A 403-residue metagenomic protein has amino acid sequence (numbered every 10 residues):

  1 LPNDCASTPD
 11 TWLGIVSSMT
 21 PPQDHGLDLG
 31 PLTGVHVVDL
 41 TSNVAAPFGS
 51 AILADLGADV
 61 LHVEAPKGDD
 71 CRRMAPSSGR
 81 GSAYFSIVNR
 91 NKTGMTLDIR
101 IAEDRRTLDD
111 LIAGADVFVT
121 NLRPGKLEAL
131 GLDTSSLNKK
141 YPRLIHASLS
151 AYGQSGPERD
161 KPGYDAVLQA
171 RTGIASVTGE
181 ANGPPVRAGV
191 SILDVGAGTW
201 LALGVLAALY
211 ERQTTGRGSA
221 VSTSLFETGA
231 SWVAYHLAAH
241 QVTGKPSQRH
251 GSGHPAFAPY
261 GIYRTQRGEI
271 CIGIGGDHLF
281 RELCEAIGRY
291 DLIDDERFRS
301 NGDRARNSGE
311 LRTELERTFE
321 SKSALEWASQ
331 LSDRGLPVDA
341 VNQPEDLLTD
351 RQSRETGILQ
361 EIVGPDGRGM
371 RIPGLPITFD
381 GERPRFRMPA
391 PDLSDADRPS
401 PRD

Functional and structural regions predicted by a protein language model:
D4, D10-R217, I362-V363, P391-D392 (+1 more regions): N-terminal helix-loop segment corresponding to the beta1-alpha1 unit of nucleotide/adenylate-binding folds
S17-H36, S247, R264, D346-D403: Terminal low-complexity tails and localization/encapsulation signals of metabolic enzymes
K67, Y152-G153, L225-A230, R267 (+2 more regions): Glycine-rich beta-alpha junction loops
Q154, N182-V190, Q213-G229, K245-P255 (+1 more regions): Conserved Rossmann-fold dehydrogenase catalytic segment
P184-L193, R264-R267, E382-R385: Flexible glycine/proline-enriched surface loops and loop-helix/loop-strand junctions
G198-G218, S231-T243, C284-Y290: Oxidoreductase and adenylate-handling cofactor-binding alpha/beta cores
A258-R334, V338, R402: Aromatic-enriched alpha-helical interface/lid elements that frame and gate functional surfaces
S332-S353: Conserved PLP cofactor-binding pocket of PLP-dependent enzymes
